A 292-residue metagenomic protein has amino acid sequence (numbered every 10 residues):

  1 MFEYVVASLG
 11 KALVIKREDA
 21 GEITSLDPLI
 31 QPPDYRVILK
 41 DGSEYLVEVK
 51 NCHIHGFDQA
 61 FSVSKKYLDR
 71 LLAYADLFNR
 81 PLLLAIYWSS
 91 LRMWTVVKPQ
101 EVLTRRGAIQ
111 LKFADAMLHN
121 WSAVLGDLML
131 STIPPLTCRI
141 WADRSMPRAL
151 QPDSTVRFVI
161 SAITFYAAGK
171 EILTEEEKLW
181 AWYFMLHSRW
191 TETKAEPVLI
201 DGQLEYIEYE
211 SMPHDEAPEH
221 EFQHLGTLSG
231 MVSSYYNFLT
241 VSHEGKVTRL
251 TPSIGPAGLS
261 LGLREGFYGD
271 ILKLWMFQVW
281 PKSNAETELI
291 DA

Functional and structural regions predicted by a protein language model:
M1-G21, L77, L128-C138, R144-M146: Acidic-basic catalytic patches of nuclease active cores, encompassing PD-(D/E)XK and other metal-cofactor nuclease
V6, P33-V37, D41-H55: Conserved catalytic cores of phosphodiester-cleaving nucleases, focusing on short active-site segments
I15, L46-E48, P81-Y87: A structural signal for short, well-ordered beta-strand segments and their strand-loop junctions that often border
K16-D41: Active-site metal-binding core of divalent-cation-utilizing nuclease and nuclease-like domains
P28, D58-Q59, W94-P99: A short acidic (Asp/Glu
N51-F78: Mg2+/Mn2+-dependent nuclease catalytic core
L72-E101: Nucleic-acid nuclease catalytic cores
V97-L272, F277: Long, charge-rich C-terminal accessory regions
